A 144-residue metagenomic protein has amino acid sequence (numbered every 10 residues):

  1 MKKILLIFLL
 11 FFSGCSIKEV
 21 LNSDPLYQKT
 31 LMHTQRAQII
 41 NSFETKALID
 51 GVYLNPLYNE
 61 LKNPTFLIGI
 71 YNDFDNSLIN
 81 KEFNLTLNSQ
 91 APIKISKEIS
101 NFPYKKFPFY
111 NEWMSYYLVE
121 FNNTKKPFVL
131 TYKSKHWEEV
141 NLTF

Functional and structural regions predicted by a protein language model:
M1-I7: Sec-dependent signal peptide recognition, specifically the positively charged N-region followed immediately by
F11-G14: C-terminal motif of bacterial Sec signal peptides marking the signal peptidase cleavage site
S16-E19: Bacterial signal peptide processing site
Q35-N63: Post-signal-peptide N-terminal segment of Sec-exported extracytoplasmic proteins
I49, F66, Y117-V119: Hydrophobic residues positioned within well-ordered beta-strands of beta-sheet architectures
V52, G69-Y71, E120, T131: Residue-level recognition of well-ordered beta-strand positions that form the cores of beta-sheet-rich folds across
Y58-E98: Mid-length scaffold segments of soluble, non-membrane domains
A91-E138: Short, solvent-exposed, Trp/other aromatic-anchored flexible loops in extracytoplasmic proteins
